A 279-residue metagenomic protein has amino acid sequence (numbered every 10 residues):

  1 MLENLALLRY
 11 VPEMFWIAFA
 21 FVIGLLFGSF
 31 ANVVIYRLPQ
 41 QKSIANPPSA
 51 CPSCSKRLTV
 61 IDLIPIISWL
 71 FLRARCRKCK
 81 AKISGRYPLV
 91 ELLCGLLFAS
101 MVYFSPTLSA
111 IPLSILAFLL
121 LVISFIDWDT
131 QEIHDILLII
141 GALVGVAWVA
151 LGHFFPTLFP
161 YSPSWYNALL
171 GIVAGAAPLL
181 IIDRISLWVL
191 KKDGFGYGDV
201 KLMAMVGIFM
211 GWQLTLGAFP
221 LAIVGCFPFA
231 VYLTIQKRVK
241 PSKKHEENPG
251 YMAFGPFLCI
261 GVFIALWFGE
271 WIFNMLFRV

Functional and structural regions predicted by a protein language model:
M1-M14, M275-V279: Short, strongly hydrophobic alpha-helical membrane anchors
A6-V11, Y161, I208, E247-Y251: Helix-boundary and loop/linker segments of multi-pass membrane transporters
A20, I115-G225, A230, F273-V279: Functional transmembrane core segments of multi-pass inner-membrane proteins
L25, S29-V33, A99, G175-L180 (+4 more regions): Transmembrane alpha-helical segments of multi-pass membrane transport proteins and ion-pumping complexes
A31-Y87: Membrane-proximal soluble regions of multi-pass membrane proteins
V102-P112: Transmembrane helix-loop-helix
Y197-G198, T234-I264: Interfacial loop-to-transmembrane junctions
I260-V279: C-terminal domain-closing interface element
